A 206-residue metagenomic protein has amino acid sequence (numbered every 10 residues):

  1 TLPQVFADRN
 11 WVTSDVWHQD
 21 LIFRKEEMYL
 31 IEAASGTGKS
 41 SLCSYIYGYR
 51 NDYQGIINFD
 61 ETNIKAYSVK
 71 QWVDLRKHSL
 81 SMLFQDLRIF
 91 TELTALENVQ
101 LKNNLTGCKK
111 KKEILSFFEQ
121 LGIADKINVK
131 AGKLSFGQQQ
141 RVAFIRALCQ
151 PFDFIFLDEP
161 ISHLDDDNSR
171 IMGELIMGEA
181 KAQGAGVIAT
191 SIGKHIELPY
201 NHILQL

Functional and structural regions predicted by a protein language model:
Y47: Helix-to-loop junction immediately C-terminal to a conserved catalytic motif
G55-I64: Conserved ABC transporter NBD signature motif
I64-S81: ABC ATPase NBD coupling module
K111-K126: Conserved ABC ATPase "signature" region
K130-Q138: Conserved ABC ATPase signature
F144: Hydrophobic anchor residue at the start of the ABC signature
I155-E159: Catalytic Walker B motif of ABC-type/P-loop ATPase nucleotide-binding domains
